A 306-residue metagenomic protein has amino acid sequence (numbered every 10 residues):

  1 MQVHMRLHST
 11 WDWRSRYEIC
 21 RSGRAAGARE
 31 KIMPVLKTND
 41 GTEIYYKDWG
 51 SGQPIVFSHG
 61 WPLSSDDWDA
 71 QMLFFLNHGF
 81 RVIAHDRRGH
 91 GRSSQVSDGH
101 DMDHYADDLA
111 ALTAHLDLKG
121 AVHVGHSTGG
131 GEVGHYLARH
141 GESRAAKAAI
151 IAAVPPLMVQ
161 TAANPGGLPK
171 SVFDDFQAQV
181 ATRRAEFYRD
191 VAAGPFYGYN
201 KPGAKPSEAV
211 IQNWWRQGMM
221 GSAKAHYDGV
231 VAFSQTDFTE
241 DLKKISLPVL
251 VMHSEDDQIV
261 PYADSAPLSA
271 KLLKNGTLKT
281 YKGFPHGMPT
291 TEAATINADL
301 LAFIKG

Functional and structural regions predicted by a protein language model:
D40-D98: Conserved HGGG/HGGXW glycine-rich cap/lid loop of the alpha/beta-hydrolase fold
H59-W61, A121, G125-S127: Conserved alpha/beta-hydrolase "nucleophile elbow" surrounding the catalytic nucleophile
H104-A121: Conserved acidic catalytic loop of the alpha/beta-hydrolase fold
G134-T182: Flexible "cap/lid" loop of the alpha/beta hydrolase fold
P156-V159, A163-L168, A178-K244: Conserved alpha/beta-hydrolase catalytic His-Asp/Glu region
I245, V251-H253, D257: Short beta-strand/loop motif that positions the catalytic acidic residue of the alpha/beta-hydrolase fold
Q258-D264: Conserved alpha/beta-hydrolase "acid-adjacent" motif
N275-G306: Catalytic active-site module of serine/aspartate enzymes centered on a nucleophile-bearing elbow/loop
